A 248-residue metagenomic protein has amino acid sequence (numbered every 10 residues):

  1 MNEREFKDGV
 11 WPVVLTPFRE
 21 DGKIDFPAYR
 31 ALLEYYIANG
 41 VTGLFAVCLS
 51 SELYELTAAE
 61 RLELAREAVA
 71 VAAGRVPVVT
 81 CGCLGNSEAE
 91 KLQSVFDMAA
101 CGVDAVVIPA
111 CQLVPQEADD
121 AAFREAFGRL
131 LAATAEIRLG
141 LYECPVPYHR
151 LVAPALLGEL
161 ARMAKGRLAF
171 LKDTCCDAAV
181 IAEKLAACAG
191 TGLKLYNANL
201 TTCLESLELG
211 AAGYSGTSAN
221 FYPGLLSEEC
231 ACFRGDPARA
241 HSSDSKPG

Functional and structural regions predicted by a protein language model:
N2-L151, L157: Active-site beta->alpha loop and helix N-cap motifs at the rims of alpha/beta catalytic domains
R129-I137, C144-G248: Catalytic alpha/beta core domains of metabolic enzymes, predominantly
